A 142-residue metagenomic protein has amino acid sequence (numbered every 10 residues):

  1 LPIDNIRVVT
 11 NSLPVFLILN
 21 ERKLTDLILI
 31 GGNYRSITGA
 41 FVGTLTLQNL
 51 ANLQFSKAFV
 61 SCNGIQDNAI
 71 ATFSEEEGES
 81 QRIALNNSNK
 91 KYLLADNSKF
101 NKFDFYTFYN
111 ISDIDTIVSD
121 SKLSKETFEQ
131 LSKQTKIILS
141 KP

Functional and structural regions predicted by a protein language model:
L1-I3, L131-S132: Alpha-helix C-terminal capping segments
I3-V8, D113-T116: Short active-site oxyanion
V8-V9, F73: Conserved SAM-binding loop
P14-P142: Conserved phosphate- and dinucleotide-binding cores of soluble alpha/beta proteins, encompassing both enzyme active
